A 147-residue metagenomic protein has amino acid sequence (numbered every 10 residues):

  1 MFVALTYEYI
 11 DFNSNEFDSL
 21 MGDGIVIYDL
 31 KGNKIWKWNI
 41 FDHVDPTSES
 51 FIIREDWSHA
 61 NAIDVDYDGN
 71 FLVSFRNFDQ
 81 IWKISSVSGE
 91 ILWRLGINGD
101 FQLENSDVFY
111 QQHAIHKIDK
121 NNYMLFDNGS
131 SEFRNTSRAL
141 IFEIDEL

Functional and structural regions predicted by a protein language model:
M1-L147: Secretory-pathway ectodomains
